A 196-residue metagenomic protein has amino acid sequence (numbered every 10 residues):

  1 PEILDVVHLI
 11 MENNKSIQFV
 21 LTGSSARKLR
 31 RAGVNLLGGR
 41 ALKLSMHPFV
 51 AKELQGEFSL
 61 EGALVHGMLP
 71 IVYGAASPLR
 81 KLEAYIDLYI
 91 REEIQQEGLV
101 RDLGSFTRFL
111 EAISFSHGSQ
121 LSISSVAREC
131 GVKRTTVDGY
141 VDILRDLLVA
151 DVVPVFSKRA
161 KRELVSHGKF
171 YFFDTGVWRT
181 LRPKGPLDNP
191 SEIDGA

Functional and structural regions predicted by a protein language model:
E2-V20: Conserved Walker B catalytic segment
I3-L4, R30-A32, Q55-G56, A75 (+2 more regions): Short glycine-/acidic-enriched loop or helix-start segments at secondary-structure transitions that form or flank
L9-I10, R27-L42, E57-S59: Short regulatory helix/loop adjacent to the ATP-binding pocket of P-loop NTPases
Q18-S24, S45: Structural recognition of the conserved hydrophobic beta-strand(s) that form the central parallel beta-sheet of P-loop
S24-L29, F49-K52, V177: Conserved nucleotide-binding/hydrolysis micro-motifs of P-loop NTPases
L42-Q55, A76: Conserved AAA+ ATPase "SRH/arginine-finger" region at the nucleotide-binding site
G56-Y89, Q95-L99: Amphipathic alpha-helical "lid/sensor" segments that cap RecA-like P-loop NTPase cores
R80-A196: Accessory nucleic acid-recognition modules appended to NTPase machines
